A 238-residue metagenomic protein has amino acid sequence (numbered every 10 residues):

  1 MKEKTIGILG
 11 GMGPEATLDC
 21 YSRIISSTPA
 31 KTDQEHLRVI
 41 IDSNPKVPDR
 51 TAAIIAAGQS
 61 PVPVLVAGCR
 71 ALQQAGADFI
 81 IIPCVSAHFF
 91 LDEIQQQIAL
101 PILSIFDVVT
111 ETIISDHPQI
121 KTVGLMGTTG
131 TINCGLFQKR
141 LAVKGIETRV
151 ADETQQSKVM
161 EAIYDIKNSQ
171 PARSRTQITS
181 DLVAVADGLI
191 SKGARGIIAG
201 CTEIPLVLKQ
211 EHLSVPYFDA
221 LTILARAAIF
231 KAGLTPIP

Functional and structural regions predicted by a protein language model:
M1-P238: Non-catalytic structural scaffold of enzyme domains
